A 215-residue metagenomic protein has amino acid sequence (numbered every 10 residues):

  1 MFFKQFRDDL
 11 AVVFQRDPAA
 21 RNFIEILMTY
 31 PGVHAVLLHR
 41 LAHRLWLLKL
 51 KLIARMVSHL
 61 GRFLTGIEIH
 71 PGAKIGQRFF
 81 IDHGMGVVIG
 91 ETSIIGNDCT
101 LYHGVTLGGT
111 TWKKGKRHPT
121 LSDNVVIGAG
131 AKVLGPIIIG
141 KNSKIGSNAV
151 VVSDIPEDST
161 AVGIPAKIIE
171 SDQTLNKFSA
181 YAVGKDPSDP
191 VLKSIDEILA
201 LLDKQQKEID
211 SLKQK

Functional and structural regions predicted by a protein language model:
M1-L60, N176-K215: Terminal amphipathic alpha-helical/low-complexity segments used for targeting or macromolecular assembly
G32, L37-R40, A73, F79 (+2 more regions): Solvent-exposed, flexible loop/coil residues
R62-I169: Structural signal for interior beta-strand "rungs" in well-ordered beta-sheet cores of soluble enzyme domains
K167-F178: A structural signal for small-residue-enriched, beta-sheet-centric alpha/beta enzyme cores and oligomeric scaffold folds
